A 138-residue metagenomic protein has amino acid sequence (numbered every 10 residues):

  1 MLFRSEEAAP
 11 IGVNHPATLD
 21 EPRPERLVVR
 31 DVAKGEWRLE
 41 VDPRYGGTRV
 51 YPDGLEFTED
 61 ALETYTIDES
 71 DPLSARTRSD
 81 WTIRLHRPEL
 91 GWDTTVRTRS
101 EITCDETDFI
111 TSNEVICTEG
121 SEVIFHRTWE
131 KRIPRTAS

Functional and structural regions predicted by a protein language model:
G12-S112, I116-G120, I124-R127, P134-S138: Long, low-hydrophobicity ectodomains and other hydrophilic envelope-associated domains
